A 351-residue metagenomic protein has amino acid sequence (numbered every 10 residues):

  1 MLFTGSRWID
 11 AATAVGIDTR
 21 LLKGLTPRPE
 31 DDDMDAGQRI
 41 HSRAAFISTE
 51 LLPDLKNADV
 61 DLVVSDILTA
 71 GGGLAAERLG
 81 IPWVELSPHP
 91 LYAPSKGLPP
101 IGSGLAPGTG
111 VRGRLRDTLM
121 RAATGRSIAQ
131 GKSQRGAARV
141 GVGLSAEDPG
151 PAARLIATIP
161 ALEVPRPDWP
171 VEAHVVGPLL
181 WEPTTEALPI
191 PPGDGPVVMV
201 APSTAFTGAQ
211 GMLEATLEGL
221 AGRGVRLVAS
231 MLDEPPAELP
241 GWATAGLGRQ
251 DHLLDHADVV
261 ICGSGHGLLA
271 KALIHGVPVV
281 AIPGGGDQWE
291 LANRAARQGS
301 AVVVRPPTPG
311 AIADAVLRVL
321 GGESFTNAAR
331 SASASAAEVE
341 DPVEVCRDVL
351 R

Functional and structural regions predicted by a protein language model:
M1-R114, E234-L350: Glycosyltransferase specificity loop/lid
M1-T4, L62-S65, R135-R139, A153-I159 (+3 more regions): Short, hydrophobic beta-strand segments that form beta-sheet elements in well-ordered domains
L55, A138-V142, L220: Hydrophobic, Leu/Ile/Phe/Ala-enriched alpha-helical segments that form helix-helix packing faces
L55, A146-E147, I190, H252: Structural motif
L79, P149-P151, D194, D255-H256: Short, well-ordered loop/turn elements at secondary-structure boundaries
V84-V164: Active-site-proximal region of nucleotide-activated glycan assembly enzymes, centered on histidine/acidic-rich loops
G125, A205-T207, S335-A336: Short histidine/acidic/glycine/proline-rich micro-motifs that form metal- and phosphate-coordinating active-site loops
T158-V259: Donor-nucleotide binding loops and adjacent catalytic segments primarily of GT-B fold Leloir glycosyltransferases
